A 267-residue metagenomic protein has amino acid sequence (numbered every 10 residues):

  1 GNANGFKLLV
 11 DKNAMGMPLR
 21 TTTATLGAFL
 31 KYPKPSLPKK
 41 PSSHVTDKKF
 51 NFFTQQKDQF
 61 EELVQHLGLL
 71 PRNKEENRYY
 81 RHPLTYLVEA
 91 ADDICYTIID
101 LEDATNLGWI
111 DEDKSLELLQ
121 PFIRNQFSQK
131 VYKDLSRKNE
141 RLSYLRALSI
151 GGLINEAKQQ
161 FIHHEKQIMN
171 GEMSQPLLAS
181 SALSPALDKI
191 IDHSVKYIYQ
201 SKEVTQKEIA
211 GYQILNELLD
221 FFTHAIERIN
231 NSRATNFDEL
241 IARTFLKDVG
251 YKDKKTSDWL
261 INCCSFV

Functional and structural regions predicted by a protein language model:
G1-R141: Sequence-structural signature of the catalytic-core scaffold of metal-dependent phosphohydrolases that act on
G5-L9, A157, L218: Buried hydrophobic packing segments
N13-G16, F161, F222, I226: Conserved NTP-handling cores and scaffolds of large molecular machines
L26-P33, L177-S180, T235-V249: Amphipathic alpha-helical surface "interface" segments used for docking/oligomerization or membrane association within
L69-E75, S194-K196, Y251-K252: Short, charged/polar, low-complexity loop and linker segments that flank or interrupt alpha-helical bundles
E76-Y80, L84-Y212: Helix-loop elements that line ligand-binding/catalytic pockets
K202-V267: Charged substrate- and nucleic-acid-binding regions of tRNA-handling and nucleotidyl-transfer enzymes, centered on
